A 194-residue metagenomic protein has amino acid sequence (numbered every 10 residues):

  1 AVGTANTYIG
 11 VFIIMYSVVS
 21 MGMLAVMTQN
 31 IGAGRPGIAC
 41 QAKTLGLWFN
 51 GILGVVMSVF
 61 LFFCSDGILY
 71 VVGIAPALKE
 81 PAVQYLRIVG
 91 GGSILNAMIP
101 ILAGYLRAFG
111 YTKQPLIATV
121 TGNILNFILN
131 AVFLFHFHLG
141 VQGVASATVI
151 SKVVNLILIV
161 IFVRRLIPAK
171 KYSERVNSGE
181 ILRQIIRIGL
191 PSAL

Functional and structural regions predicted by a protein language model:
A1-A5, R187-P191: Loop-to-helix entry region at the N-terminal start of transmembrane alpha-helices in multi-pass membrane transporters
V2-V59, N96-P115: Small-residue-rich hydrophobic transmembrane alpha-helices
I14, N126-N130, L156-V160: Hydrophobic transmembrane alpha-helices of multi-pass small-molecule transporters
V18, V59, N123-I124, V153: Hydrophobic/small/kink-forming positions within alpha-helical transmembrane segments of polytopic membrane proteins
M27-I94, H136-L190: Short alpha-helical transmembrane segments in multi-pass integral membrane proteins
N50, Y105-A131, S146-V149: Alpha-helical transmembrane segments of multi-pass membrane transporters/permeases
I74-A82, L86-V89, S93-V120: Cytoplasmic helix-loop-helix junction between adjacent transmembrane helices in 12-TM secondary transporters
